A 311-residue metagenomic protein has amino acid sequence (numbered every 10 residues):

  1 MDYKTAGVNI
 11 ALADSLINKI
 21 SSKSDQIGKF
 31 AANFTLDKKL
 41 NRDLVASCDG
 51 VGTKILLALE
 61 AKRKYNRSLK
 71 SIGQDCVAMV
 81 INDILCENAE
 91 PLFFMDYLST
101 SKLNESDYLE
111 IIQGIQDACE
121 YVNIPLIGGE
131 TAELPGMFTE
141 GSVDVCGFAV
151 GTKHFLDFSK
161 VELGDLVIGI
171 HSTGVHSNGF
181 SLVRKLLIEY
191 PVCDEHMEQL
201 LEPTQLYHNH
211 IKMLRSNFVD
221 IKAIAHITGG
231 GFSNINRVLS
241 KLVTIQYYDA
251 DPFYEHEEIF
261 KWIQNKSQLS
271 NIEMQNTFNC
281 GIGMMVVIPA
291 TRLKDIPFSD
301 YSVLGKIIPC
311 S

Functional and structural regions predicted by a protein language model:
D2-G7, L16, S22, Y65 (+4 more regions): Glycine-/charge-enriched secondary-structure boundary and capping motifs
A13: Active-site loop/lid in soluble adenylation, ligation, and acyl-transfer enzymes
I20-T173: Glycine-rich phosphate/pyrophosphate-binding loop regions near the starts of catalytic domains
G52, V150-H154, T173-V175, G229-G230 (+2 more regions): Short, glycine-/Ser/Thr-/acidic-enriched flexible segments
I72-M79, P203-L206, E255: Short secondary-structure boundary/capping elements
F158-S159, N178-L182: A short secondary-structure junction signal
F180-P191: Short, compositionally biased
